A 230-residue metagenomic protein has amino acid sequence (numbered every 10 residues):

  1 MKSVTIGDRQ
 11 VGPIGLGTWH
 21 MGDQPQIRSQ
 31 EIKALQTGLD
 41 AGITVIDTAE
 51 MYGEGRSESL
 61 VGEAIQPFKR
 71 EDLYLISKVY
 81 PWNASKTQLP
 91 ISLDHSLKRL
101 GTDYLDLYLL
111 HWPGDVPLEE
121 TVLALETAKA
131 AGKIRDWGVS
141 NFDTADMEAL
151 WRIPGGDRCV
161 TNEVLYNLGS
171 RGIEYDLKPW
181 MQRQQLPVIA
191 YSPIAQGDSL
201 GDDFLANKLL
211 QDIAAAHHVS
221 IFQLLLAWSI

Functional and structural regions predicted by a protein language model:
M1-L73: N-terminal binding-site loop/beta-alpha segment at the start of enzyme catalytic domains that lines or forms
T5-Q10, L39-D40, G62-D72, D94-D103 (+3 more regions): Acidic (Asp/Glu)-rich catalytic clusters
L16, G38, I46, V61 (+8 more regions): Conserved, mostly hydrophobic/aromatic
G17-S29, S77-T87, H111, V116: Active-site mouth loops of central-metabolism enzymes
P25-L39, S85-L100, E120, A145-A149 (+1 more regions): Short, acidic/polar
I43, T102-L105, I134, C159: A structural motif
L97-V116: Active-site groove signature of glycoside hydrolases
P113-I230: Beta/alpha (TIM)-barrel catalytic core signal, keyed to glycine-rich beta->alpha loops juxtaposed to Asp/Glu that bind
